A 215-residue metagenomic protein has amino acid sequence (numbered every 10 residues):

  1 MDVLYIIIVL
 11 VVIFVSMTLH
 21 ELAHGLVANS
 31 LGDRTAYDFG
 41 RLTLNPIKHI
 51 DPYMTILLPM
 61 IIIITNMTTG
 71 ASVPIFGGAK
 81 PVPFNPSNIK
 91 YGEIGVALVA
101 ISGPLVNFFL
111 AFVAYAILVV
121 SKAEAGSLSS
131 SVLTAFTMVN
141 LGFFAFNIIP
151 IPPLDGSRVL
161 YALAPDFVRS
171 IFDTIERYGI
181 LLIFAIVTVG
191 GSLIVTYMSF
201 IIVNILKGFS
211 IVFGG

Functional and structural regions predicted by a protein language model:
M1-G215: Hydrophobic transmembrane alpha-helices and their immediate loop junctions in multi-pass integral membrane proteins
